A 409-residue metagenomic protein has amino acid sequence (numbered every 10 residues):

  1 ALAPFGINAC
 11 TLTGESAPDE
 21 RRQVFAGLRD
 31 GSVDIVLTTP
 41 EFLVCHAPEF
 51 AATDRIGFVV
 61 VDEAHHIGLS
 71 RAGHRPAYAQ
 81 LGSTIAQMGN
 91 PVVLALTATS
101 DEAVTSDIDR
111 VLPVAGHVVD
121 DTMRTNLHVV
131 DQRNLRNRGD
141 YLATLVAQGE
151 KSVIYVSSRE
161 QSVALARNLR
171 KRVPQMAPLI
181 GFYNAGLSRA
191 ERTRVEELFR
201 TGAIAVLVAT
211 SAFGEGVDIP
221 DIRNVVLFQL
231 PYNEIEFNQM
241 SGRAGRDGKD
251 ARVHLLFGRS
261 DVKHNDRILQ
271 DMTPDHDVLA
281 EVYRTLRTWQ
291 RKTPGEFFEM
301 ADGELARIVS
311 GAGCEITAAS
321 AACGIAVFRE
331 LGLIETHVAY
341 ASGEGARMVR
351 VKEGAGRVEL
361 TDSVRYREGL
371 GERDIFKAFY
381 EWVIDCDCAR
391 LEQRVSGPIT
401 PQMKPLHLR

Functional and structural regions predicted by a protein language model:
A1-T38, H117-V118, L179-Y183: Conserved nucleic-acid-binding Ia/Ib motif block in the N-terminal RecA-like helicase ATPase lobe
S16-F58, H66-L69: Conserved helix/coil segment N-terminal to the catalytic DExD/H
S32-I35, R55-F58, G89-L94, K151 (+1 more regions): Loop/turn-to-beta-strand initiation segments
T39, T97-T99: Conserved phosphate-coupling serine/threonine residues in phosphotransfer and NTP-handling enzymes
L43-V44, H66-R75, E102-A103, G216 (+2 more regions): Catalytic P-loop NTPase motifs of RecA-like helicase/translocase cores
A47-V92: SF2 helicase catalytic motif II
T84-Q87, V92, T99-A147: Interdomain hinge/linker at the junction between the two RecA-like core domains of SF2 helicases
G149-S162, M176-S211, V217-R409: C-terminal helicase lobe
